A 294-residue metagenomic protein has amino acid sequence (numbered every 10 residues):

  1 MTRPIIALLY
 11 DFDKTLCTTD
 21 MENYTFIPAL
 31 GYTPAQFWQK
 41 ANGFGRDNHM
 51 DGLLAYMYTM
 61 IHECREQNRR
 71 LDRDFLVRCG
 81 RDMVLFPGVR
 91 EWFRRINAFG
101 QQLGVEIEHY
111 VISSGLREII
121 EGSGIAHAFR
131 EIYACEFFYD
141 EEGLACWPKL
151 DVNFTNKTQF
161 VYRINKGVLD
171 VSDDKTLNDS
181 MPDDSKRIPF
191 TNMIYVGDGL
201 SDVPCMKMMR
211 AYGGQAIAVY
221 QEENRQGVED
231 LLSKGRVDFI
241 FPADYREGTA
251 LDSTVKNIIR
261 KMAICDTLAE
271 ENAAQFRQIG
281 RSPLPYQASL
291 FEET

Functional and structural regions predicted by a protein language model:
M1-T2, F190: Short, basic/aromatic recognition patches
T2-E141, G235-V237: Alpha-helical substrate-recognition element adjacent to the catalytic core
P87-Y110, S114-T294: C-terminal cap/substrate-recognition subdomain and adjoining C-terminal extension of metal-dependent phosphatase-like
